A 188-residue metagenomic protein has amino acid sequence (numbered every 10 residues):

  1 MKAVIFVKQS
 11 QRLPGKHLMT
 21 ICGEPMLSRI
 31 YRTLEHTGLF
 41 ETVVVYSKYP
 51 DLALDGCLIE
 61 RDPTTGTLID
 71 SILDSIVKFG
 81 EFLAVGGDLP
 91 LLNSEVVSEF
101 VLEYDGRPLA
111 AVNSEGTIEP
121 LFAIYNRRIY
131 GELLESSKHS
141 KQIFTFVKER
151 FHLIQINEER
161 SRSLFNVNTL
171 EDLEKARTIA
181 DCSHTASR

Functional and structural regions predicted by a protein language model:
M1-P14: N-terminal nucleotide-binding beta1-loop-alpha1 segment
M26-F40: A short, N-terminal amphipathic alpha-helix
V45-L52: Short, polar loop motifs at secondary-structure junctions
S47, V85-G87, N168: Active-site acidic Asp-centered loop
A53-V85, L91-E99: Short phosphate-binding loop-to-helix
N93-T117: Conserved donor-nucleotide/metal-binding helix-loop-beta segment in metal-dependent transferases, i.e., the alpha-helix
I118-E132, L170: Conserved nucleotide-sugar donor-binding and metal-coordinating catalytic region shared by glycosyltransferases
H139-R188: Conserved alpha/beta core of the MobA/IspD/sugar-nucleotide pyrophosphorylase nucleotidyltransferase superfamily
